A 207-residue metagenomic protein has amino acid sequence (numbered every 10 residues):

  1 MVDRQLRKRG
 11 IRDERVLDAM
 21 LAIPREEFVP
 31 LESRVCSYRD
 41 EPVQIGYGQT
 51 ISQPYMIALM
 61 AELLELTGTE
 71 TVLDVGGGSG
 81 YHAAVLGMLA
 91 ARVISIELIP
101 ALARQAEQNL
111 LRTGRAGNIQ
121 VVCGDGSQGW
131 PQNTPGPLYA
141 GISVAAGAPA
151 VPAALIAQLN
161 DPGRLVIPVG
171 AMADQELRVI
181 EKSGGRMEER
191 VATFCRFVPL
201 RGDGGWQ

Functional and structural regions predicted by a protein language model:
M1-L73, Y81-V85, L89, L102-T113 (+1 more regions): Class I SAM-dependent transferase core
E65-E188: Conserved nucleotide-cofactor-binding alpha/beta core module
Q132, G205-Q207: Positively charged
